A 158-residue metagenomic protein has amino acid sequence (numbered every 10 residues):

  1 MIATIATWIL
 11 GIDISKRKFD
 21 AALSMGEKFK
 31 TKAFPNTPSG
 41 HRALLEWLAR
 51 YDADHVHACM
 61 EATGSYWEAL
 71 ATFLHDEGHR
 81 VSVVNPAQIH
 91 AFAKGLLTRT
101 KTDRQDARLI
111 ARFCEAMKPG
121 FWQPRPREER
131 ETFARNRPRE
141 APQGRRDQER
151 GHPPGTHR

Functional and structural regions predicted by a protein language model:
M1-R158: Phosphate- and other anionic-substrate recognition elements at nucleic-acid/protein interfaces
